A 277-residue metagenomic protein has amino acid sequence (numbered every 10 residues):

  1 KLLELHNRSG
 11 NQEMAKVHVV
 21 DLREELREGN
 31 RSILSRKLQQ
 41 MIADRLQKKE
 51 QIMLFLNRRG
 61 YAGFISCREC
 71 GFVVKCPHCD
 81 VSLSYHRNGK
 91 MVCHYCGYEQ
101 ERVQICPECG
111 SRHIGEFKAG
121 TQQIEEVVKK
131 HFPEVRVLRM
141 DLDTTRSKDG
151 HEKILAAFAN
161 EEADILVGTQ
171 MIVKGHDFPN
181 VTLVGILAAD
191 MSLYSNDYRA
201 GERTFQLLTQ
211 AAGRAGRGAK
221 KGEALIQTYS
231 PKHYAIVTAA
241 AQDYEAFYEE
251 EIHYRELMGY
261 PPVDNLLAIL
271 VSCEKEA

Functional and structural regions predicted by a protein language model:
K1-E276: Inter-lobe coupling/hinge segments of SF2-like helicase ATPases
